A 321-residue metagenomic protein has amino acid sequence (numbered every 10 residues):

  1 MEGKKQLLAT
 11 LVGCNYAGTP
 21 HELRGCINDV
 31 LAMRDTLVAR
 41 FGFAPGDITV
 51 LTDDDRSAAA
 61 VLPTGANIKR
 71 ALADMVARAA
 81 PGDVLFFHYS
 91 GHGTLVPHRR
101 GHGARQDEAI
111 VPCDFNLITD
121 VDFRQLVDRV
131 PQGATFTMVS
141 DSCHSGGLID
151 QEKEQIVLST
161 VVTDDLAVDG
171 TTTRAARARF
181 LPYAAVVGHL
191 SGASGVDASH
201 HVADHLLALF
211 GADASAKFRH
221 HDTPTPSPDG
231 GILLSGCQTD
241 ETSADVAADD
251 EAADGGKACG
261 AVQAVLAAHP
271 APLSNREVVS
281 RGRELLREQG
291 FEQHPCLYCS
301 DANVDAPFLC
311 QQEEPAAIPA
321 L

Functional and structural regions predicted by a protein language model:
M1-R105, G230-G231, A247-G256, C299-L321: Boundary/activation segment at the start of structured domains
Q6, V61-S90, T94-V157, A167-R174 (+4 more regions): Caspase-like (clan CD) cysteine peptidase catalytic core
A9, G188-T242, A247-E251, V265-L321: Caspase-like cysteine protease fold
Y16, I27-N28, E108-V157, S194-H220 (+1 more regions): Catalytic cores of nucleophile-dependent amide-cleaving enzymes
G18, R40-A44, D55-A58, M75-A79 (+8 more regions): Generic recognition of well-structured, leucine-rich alpha-helical segments and adjacent helix-turn regions within
N28, K257, L273, E277: Conserved active-site and cofactor/substrate-binding residues in soluble primary-metabolism enzymes
G255-A267: Short, small-residue alpha-helix embedded
